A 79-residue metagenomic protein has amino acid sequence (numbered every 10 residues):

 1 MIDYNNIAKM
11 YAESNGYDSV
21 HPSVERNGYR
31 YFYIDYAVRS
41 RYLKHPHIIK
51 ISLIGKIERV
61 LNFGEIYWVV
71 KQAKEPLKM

Functional and structural regions predicted by a protein language model:
M1-V20, V70-M79: Short, non-transmembrane alpha-helical segments in secretory-pathway proteins
G16-Y67: Acidic, low-complexity, intrinsically disordered interaction modules
